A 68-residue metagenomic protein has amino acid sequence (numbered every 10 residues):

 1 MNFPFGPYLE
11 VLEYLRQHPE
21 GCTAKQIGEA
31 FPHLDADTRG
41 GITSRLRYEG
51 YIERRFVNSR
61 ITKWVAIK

Functional and structural regions predicted by a protein language model:
M1-Y14, H18, D35-T38, R60-T62: Short alpha-helical segments that sit at the start of domains
E20-A30: Short acidic, hydrophobic short linear motifs in intrinsically disordered regions
L34-Y48: Short amphipathic alpha-helical interaction segments
R47-V57: A short, conserved structural fragment
